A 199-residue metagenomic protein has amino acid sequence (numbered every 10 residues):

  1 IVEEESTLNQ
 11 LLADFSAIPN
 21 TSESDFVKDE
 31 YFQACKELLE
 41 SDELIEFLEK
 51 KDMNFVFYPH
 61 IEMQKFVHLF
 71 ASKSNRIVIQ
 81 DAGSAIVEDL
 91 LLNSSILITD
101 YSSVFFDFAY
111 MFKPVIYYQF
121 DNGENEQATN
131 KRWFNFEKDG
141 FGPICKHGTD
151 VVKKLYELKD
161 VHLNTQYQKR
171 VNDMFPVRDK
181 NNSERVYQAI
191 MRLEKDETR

Functional and structural regions predicted by a protein language model:
I1-F70, C145, N182-E184: Conserved catalytic-core segment of nucleotide-activated headgroup transferases in glycan assembly
V2-E4, M63, A85, G123 (+1 more regions): Surface-exposed, flexible loop/turn segments at secondary-structure boundaries
F15-V27, M53, K146-R199: C-terminal amphipathic helix plus adjacent low-complexity, charged tail appended to glycosyltransferase catalytic
Y31, V56, I61-F106: Donor nucleotide-activated moiety binding/catalytic core segment of transferases that use nucleotide-activated donors
S41-E43, G83-A85, S103, N130-K131: A generic local structural motif
F47, L90-N93, K154, A189: CheY-like receiver
H68-S74, S103-M174, R178: Catalytic binding pocket for nucleotide-activated donors in carbohydrate/polymer assembly enzymes
